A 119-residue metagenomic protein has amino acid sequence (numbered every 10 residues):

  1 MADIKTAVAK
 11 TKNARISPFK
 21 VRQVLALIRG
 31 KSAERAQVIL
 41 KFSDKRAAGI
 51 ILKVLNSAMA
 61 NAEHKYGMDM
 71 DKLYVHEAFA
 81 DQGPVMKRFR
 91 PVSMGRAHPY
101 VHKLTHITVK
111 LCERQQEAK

Functional and structural regions predicted by a protein language model:
M1-A80, T105-K119: Ribosome large-subunit tunnel/peptidyl-transferase-proximal elements
E34, K87, P99: Short, electropositive, low-hydrophobicity segments enriched in small/polar residues
D81-V85: Short, charged/polar surface micro-motifs in flexible loops or helix N-caps
M86-R96: Short, low-complexity, polybasic intrinsically disordered segments
G95-K103: C-terminal structural segments of small proteins and small subunits
